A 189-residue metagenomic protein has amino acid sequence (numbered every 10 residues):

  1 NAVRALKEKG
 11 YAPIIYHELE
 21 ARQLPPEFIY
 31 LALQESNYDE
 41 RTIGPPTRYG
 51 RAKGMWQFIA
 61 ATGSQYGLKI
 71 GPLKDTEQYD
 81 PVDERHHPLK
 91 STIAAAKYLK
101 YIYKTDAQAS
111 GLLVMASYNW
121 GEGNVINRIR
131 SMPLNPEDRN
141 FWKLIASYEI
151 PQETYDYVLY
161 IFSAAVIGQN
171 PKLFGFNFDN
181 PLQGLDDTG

Functional and structural regions predicted by a protein language model:
N1-Y11, A21-R22, Q65, G71-I93 (+2 more regions): Extracytoplasmic and endomembrane cell-envelope/extracellular-matrix remodeling and assembly machinery
I15: Active-site acidic/histidine clusters and adjacent loop/turn architecture that either coordinate catalytic ions
Q23-P25, R48-R51, Q152: Extracellular/periplasmic catalytic domains that process cell-envelope and extracellular macromolecules
L24-R41, V114-N119, F162: Short, functionally critical alpha-helical segments immediately adjacent to catalytic or ligand/cofactor-binding
Q34-N37, A61-G63, V166: Solvent-exposed coil/turn segments that connect beta secondary-structure elements in extracytoplasmic/periplasmic
S36-G54, I129-R130: Short amphipathic alpha-helical segments at helix boundaries and their inter-helical linkers
P45-K69: Short, surface-exposed glycine/acidic/tryptophan-bearing loops
